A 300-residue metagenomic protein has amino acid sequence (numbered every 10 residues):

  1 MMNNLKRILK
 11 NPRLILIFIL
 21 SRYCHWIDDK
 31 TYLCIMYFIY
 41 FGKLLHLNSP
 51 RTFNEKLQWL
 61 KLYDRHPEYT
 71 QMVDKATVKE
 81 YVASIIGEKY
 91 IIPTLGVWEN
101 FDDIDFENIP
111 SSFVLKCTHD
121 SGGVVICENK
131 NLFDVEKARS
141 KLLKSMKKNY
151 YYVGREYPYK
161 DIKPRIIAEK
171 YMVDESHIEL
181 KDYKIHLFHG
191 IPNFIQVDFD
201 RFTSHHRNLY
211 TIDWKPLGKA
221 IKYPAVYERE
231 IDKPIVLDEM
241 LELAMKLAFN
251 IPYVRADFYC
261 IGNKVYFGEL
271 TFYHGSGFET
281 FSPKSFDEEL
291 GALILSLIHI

Functional and structural regions predicted by a protein language model:
M1-D64: Membrane-proximal basic amphipathic "stem/tether" segments
S49-K130, L143-Y157, R165: A conserved helix-loop-beta module that forms one wall/lid of the active-site cleft in ATP-utilizing catalytic domains
P93-N100, V265, P283-F286: Catalytic phosphate/metal-binding cores of nucleic-acid and nucleotide-processing enzymes, i.e., regions that mediate
I109, L132-P224: Phosphate-binding site of ATP-dependent enzymes
F113, L187, K264-F278: A short beta-strand motif that forms the metal-chelation/ATP-contact edge of phosphoryl-transfer active sites
T118, V125, N131, I195 (+4 more regions): C-terminal and inter-domain tail/linker signature
D161-I162, Y210-V265: A long amphipathic alpha-helix within ATP-dependent nucleotide-binding catalytic cores
I298-I300: Conserved small/polar residues in nucleotide/adenosyl-binding loops
